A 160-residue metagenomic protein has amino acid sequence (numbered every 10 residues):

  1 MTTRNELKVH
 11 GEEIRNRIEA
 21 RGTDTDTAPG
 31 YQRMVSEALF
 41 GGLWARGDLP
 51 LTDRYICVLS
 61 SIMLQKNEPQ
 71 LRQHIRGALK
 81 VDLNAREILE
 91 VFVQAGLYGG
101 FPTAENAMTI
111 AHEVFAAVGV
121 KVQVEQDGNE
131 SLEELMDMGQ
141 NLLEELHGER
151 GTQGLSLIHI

Functional and structural regions predicted by a protein language model:
M1-T52, Q65, K80, T103-L157: Acidic, glycine/proline-rich low-complexity segments that act as flexible tails and inter-domain linkers
Q32, R72-I75, A85, H112: Hydrophobic core segments within long, regular secondary-structure runs in both alpha- and beta-rich folds
E37, S60, Q94-L97: Residues within well-ordered alpha-helical secondary structure of globular protein domains
P50, D82-L89: Helix N-cap / loop-to-helix initiation motif
D53-I62, L71, I75, I88-F92: Short, structured motif recognition centered on aromatic/hydrophobic residues
Y55, Q94, G99-E105: Substrate/cofactor-recognition hotspot
I160: Calmodulin-binding IQ motif helices
